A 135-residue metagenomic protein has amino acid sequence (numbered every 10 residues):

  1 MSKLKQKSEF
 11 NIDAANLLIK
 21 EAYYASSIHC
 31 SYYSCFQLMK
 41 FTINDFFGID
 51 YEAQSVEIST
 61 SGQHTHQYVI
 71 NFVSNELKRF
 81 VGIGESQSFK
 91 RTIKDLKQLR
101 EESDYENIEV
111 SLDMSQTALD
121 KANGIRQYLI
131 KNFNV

Functional and structural regions predicted by a protein language model:
M1-V135: Terminal alpha-helical segments
